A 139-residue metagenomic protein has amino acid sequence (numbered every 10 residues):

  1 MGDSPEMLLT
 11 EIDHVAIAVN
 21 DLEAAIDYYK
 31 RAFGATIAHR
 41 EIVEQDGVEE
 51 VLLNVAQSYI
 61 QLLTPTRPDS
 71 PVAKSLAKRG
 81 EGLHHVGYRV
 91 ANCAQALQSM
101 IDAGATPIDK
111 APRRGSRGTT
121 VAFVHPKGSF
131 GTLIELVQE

Functional and structural regions predicted by a protein language model:
G2-I26, E81-V90, E139: N-terminal beta-strand motif that seeds the catalytic metal site of vicinal oxygen chelate
G2-L8, V51-N54, Q61, Y88 (+1 more regions): Vicinal oxygen chelate
T10, D46-V48, E81, T119: Loop/turn position at the start of each blade in beta-propeller repeats
I12, V19, I26-Y29, L53 (+5 more regions): Short, structured motif recognition centered on aromatic/hydrophobic residues
N20-Q45, R79-G80, A91-I108, R113: Extended intrinsically disordered, low-complexity coil regions enriched in Ser, Thr, Gly, Ala and often Pro
A38, D69-K74: A short, acidic/glycine-rich surface segment
V48, V55-Q57, K78-L83: Short connector loops at helix/strand junctions that flank enzyme active sites, especially segments positioning acidic
Q57-I60, R67-D69, C93: Short, charged/polar surface micro-motifs in flexible loops or helix N-caps
